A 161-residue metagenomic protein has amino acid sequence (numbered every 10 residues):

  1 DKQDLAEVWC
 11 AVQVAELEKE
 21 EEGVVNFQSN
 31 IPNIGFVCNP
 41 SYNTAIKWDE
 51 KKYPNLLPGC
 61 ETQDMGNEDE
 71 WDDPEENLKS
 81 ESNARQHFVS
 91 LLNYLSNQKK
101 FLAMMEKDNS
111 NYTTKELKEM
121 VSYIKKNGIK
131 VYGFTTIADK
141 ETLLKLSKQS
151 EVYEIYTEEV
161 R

Functional and structural regions predicted by a protein language model:
D1-K130, F134, T157-R161: Loop-rich non-cytosolic ectodomains and luminal regions
T136-L143: Helix N-cap motif at beta-to-alpha junctions
L143-E158: Short acidic amphipathic segments
